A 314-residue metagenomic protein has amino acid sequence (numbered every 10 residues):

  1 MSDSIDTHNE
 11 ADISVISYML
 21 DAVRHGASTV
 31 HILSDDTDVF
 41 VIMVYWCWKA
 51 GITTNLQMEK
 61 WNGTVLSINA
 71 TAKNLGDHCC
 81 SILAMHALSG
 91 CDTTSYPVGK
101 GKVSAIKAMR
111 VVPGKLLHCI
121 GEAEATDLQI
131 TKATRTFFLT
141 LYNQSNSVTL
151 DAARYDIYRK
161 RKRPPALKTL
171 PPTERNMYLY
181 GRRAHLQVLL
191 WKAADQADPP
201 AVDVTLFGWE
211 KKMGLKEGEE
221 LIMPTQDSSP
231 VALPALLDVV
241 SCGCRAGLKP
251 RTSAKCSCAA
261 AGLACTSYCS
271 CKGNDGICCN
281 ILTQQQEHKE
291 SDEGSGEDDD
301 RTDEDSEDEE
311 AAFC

Functional and structural regions predicted by a protein language model:
M1-V98, K102-C314: Noncatalytic, typically N-terminal accessory segments of nucleic acid-processing enzymes and closely related
